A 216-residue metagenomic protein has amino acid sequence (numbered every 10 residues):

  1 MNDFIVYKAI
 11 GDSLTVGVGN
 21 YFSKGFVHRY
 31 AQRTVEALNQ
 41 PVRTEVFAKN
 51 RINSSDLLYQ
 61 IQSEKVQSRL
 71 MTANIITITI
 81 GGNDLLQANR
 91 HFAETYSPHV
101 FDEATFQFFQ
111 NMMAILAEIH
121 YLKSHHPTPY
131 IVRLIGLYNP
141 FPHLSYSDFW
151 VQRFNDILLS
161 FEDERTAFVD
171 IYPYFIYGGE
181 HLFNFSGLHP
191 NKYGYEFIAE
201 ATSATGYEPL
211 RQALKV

Functional and structural regions predicted by a protein language model:
M1, K215-V216: Short, solvent-exposed mixed-charge patches
M1-N50, Q67: Serine-esterase "nucleophile elbow" of acetyl-processing enzymes
L14, N20-F22, S54, D84-L85 (+1 more regions): Short, flexible micro-motifs
L14, R51-N53, N139, F175: Residue-level detector of flexible, active-site-proximal loop/helix-junction positions within diverse enzyme catalytic
V18-S23, Y59, L144-D148: Short, solvent-exposed loop/turn segments at secondary-structure boundaries
K24-R33, N53, L116, L137 (+1 more regions): Secondary-structure junction/capping motif
R51-Q62: Structural motif
K65-T205, P209-K215: Alpha-helical cap/lid subdomain in secreted, periplasmic, or secretory-pathway luminal O-acyl-processing enzymes
